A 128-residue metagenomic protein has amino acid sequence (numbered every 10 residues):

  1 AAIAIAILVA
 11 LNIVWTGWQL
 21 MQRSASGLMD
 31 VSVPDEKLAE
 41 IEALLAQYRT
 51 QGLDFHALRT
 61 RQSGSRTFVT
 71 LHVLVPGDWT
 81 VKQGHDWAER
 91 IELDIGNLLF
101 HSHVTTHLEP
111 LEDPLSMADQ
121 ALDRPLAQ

Functional and structural regions predicted by a protein language model:
A1-Q128: Alpha-helical transmembrane segments and adjacent TM-loop junctions that form the membrane-embedded core of multi-pass
